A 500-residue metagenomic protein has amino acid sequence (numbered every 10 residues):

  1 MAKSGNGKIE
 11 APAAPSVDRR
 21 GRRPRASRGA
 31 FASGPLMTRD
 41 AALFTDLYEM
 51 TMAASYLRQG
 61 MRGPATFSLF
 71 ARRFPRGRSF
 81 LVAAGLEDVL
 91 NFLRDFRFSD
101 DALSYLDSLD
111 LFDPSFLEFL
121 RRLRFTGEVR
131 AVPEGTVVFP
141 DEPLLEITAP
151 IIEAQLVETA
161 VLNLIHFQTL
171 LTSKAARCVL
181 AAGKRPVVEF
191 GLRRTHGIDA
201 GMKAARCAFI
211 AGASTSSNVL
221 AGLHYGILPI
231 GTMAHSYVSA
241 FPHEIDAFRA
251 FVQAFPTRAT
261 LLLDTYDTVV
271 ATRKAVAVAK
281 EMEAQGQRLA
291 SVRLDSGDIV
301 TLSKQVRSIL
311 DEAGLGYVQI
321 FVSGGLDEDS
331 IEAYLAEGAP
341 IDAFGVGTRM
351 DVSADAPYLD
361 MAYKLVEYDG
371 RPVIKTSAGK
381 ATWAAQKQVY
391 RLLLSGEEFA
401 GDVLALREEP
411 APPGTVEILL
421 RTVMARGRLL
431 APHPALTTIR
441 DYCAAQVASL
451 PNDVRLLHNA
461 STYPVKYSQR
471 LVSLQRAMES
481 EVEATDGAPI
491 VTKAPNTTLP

Functional and structural regions predicted by a protein language model:
A2-I9, P15-T257, R288, Y363-P500: Ordered alpha/beta subdomains of enzyme catalytic regions
S236-F399: Glycine-rich phosphate/ribose-binding loops and adjacent secondary-structure elements that form binding surfaces
